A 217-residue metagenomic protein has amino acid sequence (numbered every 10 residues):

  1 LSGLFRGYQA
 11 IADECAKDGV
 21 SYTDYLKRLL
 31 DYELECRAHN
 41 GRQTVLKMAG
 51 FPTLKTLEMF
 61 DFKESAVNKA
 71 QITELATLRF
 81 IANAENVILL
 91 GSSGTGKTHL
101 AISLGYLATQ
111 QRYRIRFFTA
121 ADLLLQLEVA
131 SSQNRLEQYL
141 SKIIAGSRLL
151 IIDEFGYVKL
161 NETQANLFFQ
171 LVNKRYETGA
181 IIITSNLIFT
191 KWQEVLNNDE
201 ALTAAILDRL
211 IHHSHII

Functional and structural regions predicted by a protein language model:
S2-T53: Interdomain "pre-motor" coupling segment immediately N-terminal to P-loop NTPase/helicase cores
R6-Q9, D24-R28, E58, T73 (+7 more regions): Solvent-exposed alpha-helical segments within well-ordered globular domains of core cellular machineries
G7-E14, V87-L90, G156, K191-Q193: Short hinge/gating elements
A38-A82, N86-L90: Extended interfacial segments that mediate partner engagement and assembly in macromolecular machines
V67-A145, V195: Conserved P-loop
R114, L123-Q138, K142, F155-I217: Replace "adjacent to P-loop NTPase cores in ATP/GTP-dependent enzymes" with "adjacent to NTP-binding cores
L149: Walker B motif beta-strand of ABC-family P-loop ATPases
